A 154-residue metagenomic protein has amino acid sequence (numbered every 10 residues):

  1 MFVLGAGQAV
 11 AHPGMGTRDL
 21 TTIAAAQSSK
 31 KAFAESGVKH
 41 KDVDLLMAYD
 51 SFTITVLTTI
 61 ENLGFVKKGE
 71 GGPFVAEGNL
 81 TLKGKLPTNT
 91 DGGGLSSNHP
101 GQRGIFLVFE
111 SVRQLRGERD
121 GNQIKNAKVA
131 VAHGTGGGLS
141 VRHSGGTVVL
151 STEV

Functional and structural regions predicted by a protein language model:
M1-K31, E77-D91, L95, N122-V129 (+1 more regions): Condensing-enzyme catalytic core mediating Claisen C-C bond formation in acyl metabolism
M15-L20, D50-P73, G84, G101 (+1 more regions): Short glycine/threonine-rich loop-to-helix capping motif typified by GTGT followed within a few residues by an Asp-Pro
T22-S36, E110-R116: Short, well-ordered amphipathic alpha-helical segments that serve as non-catalytic structural scaffolds within diverse
I23, Q27, K31, K41 (+2 more regions): Feature representing long, continuous alpha-helical segments
H40-D44, K68: Short acidic capping loops at alpha-helix termini that bridge into adjacent secondary structure
D44-M47, V131: Residues embedded in well-ordered beta-strands within globular domains across many folds
T55-I60, N89-V154: Conserved beta-strand-centric core segments of catalytic alpha/beta enzyme folds
